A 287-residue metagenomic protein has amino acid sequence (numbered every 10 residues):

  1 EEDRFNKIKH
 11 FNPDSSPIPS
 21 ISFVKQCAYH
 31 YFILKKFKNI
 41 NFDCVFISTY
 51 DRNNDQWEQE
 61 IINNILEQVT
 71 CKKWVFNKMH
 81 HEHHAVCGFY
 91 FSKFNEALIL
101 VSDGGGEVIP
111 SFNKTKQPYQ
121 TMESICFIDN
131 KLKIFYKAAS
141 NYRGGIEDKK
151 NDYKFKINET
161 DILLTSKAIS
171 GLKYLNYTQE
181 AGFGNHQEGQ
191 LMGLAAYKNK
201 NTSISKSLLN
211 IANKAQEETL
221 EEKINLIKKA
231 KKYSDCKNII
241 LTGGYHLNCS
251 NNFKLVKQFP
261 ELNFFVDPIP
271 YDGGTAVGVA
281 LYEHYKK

Functional and structural regions predicted by a protein language model:
E1-K287: Short acidic/glycine-rich loops and adjacent helix/strand connectors that line catalytic pockets where negatively
